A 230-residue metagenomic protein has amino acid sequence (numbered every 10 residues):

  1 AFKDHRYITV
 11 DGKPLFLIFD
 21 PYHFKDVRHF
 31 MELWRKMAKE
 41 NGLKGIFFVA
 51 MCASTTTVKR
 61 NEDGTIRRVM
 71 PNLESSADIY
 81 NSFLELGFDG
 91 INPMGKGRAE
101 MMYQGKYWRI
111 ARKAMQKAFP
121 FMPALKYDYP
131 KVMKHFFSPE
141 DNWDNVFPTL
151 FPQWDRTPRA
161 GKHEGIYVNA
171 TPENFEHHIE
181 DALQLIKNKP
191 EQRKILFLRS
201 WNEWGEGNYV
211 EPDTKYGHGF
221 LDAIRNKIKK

Functional and structural regions predicted by a protein language model:
A1-F2, I8-D11, L84-E85, P139-N142 (+1 more regions): Extracellular/periplasmic catalytic domains that process cell-envelope and extracellular macromolecules
A1-F24, K194-E203: Active-site groove signature of glycoside hydrolases
P14, G45-F47, V146, R193-L196: Residue-level recognition of the N-termini of beta-strands and the immediately preceding loop/turn
D26-V27, M31-P172: Aromatic-lined glycan-binding groove of carbohydrate-active enzymes
H29-K36, H177, D181-Q184, G219-N226: Alpha-helical scaffolding segments of alpha/beta enzyme cores, especially the outer helices of TIM-barrel or partial
W143-V146, I195, A223-I224, I228: Conserved structural scaffold segments of CAZyme catalytic domains across common CAZy folds
T171-P212: Substrate-binding cleft of secreted/luminal carbohydrate-active enzymes
R199, G207-K230: Aromatic-rich peripheral "rim/lid" segments of glycoside hydrolase catalytic domains that contact and position glycan
